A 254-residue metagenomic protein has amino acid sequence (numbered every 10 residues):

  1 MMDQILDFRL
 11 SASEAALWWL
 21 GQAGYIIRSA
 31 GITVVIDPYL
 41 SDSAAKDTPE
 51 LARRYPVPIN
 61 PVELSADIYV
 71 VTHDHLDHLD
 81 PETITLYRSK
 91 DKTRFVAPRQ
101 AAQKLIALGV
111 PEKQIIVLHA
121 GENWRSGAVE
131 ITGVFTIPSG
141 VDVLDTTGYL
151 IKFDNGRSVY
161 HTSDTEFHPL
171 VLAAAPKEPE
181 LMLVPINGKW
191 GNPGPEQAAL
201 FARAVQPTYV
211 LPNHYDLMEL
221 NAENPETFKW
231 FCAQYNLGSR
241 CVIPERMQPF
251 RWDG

Functional and structural regions predicted by a protein language model:
M1-V35, Y39-A44, P49, E226-F231 (+1 more regions): Zn-dependent metallo-beta-lactamase
R9, A30-V70, D74, P81-L86 (+2 more regions): Pre-active-site segment of Zn-dependent metallo-hydrolases
L10-A15, R28-V34, N123-T132, K152-S158 (+1 more regions): Beta-strand-turn-beta hairpins that frame and shape the catalytic cleft of phosphate-ester-processing enzymes
A23, D42-S43, H75-L79, A102-K104 (+6 more regions): Active-site environment of divalent metal-dependent phosphoester hydrolases
I36-D37, S65-D77, V96-R99, V159-S163 (+3 more regions): Active-site neighborhood of phospho(di)ester-bond hydrolases with catalytic His/Asp-centered motifs
V57-W124: Active-site HxH/HxHxD metal-binding segment of metal-dependent hydrolases
R94, G109-R125, A173, A199-G254: Binuclear metal-ion centers of metallo-dependent hydrolases, dominated by the metallo-beta-lactamase
I137-A204: Active-site-proximal loop/helix segments of hydrolase catalytic cores
